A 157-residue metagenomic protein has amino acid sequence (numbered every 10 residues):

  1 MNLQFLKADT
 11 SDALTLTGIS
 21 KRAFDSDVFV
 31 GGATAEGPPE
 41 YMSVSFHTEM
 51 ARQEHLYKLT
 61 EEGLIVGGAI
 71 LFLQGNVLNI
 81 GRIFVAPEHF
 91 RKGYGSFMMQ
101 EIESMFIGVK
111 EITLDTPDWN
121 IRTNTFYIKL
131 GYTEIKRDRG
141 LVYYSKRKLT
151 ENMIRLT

Functional and structural regions predicted by a protein language model:
Q4-G18: A short beta-loop-alpha structural element at the N-terminal edge of CoA-dependent acyl/N-acetyltransferase catalytic
G18-F46: Conserved GNAT-fold acetyl-CoA-binding loop/helix
V44-K58: A short helix-loop-beta-strand connector motif used in the catalytic cores of GNAT acetyltransferases and, in some
K58, I83-F90, T116-P117: A short, internal acetyl-CoA/4′-phosphopantetheine-binding micro-motif in the GNAT/acyltransferase core
K58, L64-F72, N79-F84: Conserved beta-strand in the GNAT
H89, G93-E101: Conserved acetyl-CoA pyrophosphate-binding loop and the N-cap/start of the following alpha-helix in GNAT-like
S96-F97, D118-R137: Conserved active-site alpha-helix within GNAT-family acetyltransferase domains
M99, M105-P117: Conserved GNAT acetyl-CoA-binding A-motif
